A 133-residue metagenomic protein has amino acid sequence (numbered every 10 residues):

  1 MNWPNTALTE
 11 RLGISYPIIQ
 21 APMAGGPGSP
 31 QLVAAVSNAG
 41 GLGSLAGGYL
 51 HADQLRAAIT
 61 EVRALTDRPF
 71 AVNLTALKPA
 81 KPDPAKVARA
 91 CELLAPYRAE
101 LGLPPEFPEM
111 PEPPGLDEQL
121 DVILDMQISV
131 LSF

Functional and structural regions predicted by a protein language model:
M1-F133: Active-site entrance/lid segments in N-terminal catalytic domains of soluble metabolic enzymes
